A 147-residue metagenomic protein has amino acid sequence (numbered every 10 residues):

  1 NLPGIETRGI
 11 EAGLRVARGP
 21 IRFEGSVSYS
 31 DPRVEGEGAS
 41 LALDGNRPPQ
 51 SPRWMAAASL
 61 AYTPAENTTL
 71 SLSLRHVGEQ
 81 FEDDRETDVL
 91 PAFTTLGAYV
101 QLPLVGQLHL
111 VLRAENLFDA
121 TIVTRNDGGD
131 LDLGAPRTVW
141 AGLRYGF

Functional and structural regions predicted by a protein language model:
N1-D83, F118: Gram-negative outer-membrane beta-barrel transporters
G4, Q50, L90-A92, L133-A135: A generic structural micro-feature
R8-A12, W54-A58, T94-A98, D127 (+1 more regions): Hydrophobic, lipid-facing positions within transmembrane beta-strands of outer-membrane proteins
V16-R18, T63-A65, P91, P103 (+1 more regions): Surface-exposed coil/turn segments at beta-strand junctions on protein surfaces, enriched
H76-D83, Q101-F147: C-terminal beta-signal and adjacent terminal beta-strands/loops of Gram-negative outer-membrane beta-barrel proteins
D84-L90: Short, surface-exposed loop/helix-turn segments at secondary-structure junctions that function as lids/hinges flanking
